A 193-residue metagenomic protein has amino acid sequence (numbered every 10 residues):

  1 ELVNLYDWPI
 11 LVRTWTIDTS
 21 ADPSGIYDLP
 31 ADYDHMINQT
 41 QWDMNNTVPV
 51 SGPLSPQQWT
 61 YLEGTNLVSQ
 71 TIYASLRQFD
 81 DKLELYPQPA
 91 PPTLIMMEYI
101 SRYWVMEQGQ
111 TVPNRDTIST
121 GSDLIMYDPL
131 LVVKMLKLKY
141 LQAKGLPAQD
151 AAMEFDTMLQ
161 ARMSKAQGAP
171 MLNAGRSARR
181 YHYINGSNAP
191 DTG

Functional and structural regions predicted by a protein language model:
E1-G193: Glycine-enriched, solvent-exposed interface loops adjoining structured elements
